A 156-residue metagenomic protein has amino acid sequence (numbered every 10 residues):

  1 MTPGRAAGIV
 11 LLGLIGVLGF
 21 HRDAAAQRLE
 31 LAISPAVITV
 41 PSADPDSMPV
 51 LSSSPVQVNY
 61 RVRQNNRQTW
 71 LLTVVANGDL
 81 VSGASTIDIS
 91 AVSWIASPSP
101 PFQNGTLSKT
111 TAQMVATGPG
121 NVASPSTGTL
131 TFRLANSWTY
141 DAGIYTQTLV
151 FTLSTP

Functional and structural regions predicted by a protein language model:
M1-G4: N-terminal secretory signal peptides that target proteins for export/translocation
G8-G19: Bacterial N-terminal signal peptides
A24-P156: N-terminal small/polar-rich segments of proteins
